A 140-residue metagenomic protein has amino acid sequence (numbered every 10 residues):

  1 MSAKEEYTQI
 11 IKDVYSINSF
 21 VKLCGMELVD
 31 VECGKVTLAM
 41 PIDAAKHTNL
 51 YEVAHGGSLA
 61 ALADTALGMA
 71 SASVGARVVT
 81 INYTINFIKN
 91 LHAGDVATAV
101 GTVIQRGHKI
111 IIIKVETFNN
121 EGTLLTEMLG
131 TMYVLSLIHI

Functional and structural regions predicted by a protein language model:
M1-N18: Extreme N-terminal tail/first-helix region
K22-C24, G34-V36, R77-Y83, I111 (+1 more regions): A generic structural signal for short beta-strands and their flanking turns/coil linkers
L23-V53: Catalytic strand-loop segment that frames the active site of acyl-thioester-processing enzymes
L50-D64, G68: Compact, glycine-rich, soluble single-domain proteins
G68-A97, V103: Hydrophobic beta-strand-centered segment that forms part of the acyl-chain substrate-binding groove
I88-E127: Beta-rich strand-turn-strand
Q105-R106, M132-V134: A short acidic/small-residue loop/turn micro-motif
I138-I140: Conserved small/polar residues in nucleotide/adenosyl-binding loops
